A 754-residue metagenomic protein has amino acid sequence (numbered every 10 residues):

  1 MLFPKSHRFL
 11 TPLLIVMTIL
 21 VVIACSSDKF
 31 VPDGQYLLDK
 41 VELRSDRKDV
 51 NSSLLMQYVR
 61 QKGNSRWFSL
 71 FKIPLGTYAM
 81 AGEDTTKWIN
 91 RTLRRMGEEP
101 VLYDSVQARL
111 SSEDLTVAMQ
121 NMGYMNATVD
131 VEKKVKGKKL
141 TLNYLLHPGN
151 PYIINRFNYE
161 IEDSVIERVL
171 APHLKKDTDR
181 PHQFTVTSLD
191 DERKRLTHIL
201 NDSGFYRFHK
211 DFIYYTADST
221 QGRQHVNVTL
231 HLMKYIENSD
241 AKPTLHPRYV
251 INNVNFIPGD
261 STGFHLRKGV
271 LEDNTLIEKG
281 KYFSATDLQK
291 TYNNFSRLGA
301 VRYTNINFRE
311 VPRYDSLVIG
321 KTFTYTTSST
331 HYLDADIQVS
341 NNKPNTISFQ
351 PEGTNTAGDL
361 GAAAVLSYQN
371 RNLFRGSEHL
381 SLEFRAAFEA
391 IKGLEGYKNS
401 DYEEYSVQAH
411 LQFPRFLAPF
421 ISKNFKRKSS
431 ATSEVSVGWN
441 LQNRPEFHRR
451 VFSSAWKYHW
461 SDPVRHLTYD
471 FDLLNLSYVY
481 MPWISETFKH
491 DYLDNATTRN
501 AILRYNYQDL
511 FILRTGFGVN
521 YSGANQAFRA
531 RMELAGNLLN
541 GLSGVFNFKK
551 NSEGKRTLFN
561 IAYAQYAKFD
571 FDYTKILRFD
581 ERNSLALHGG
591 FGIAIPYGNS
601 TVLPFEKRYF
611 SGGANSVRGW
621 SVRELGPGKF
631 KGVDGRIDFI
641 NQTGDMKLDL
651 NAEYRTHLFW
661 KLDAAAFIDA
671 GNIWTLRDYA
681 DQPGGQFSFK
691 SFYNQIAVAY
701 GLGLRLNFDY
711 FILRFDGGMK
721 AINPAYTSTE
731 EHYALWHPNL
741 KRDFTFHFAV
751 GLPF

Functional and structural regions predicted by a protein language model:
L2-F3, S26-L298, Y303, R309 (+4 more regions): Interaction-mediating elements
V21-A24: C-terminal motif of bacterial Sec signal peptides marking the signal peptidase cleavage site
D202, S329, T346, Y397-G592: Transmembrane beta-strand segments of outer-membrane beta-barrel domains in Gram-negative and organellar OMPs
M233, E278, R309-V311, S340 (+14 more regions): Outer-membrane beta-barrel pore domains and translocons
A241-K426, Y505-L513, A524-Q526, L658: Outer-membrane beta-barrel initiation region
L333, L585-F667, T675-Y679: Extracytoplasmic gating/loop element in the C-terminal half of outer-membrane beta-barrel translocons and assembly
G353, K392-Y397, L441-Q442, N500-N506 (+4 more regions): Extracellular loop and loop/strand-boundary signature of outer-membrane beta-barrel proteins
L706-F711, L740-F754: Outer-membrane beta-barrel "beta-signal"
